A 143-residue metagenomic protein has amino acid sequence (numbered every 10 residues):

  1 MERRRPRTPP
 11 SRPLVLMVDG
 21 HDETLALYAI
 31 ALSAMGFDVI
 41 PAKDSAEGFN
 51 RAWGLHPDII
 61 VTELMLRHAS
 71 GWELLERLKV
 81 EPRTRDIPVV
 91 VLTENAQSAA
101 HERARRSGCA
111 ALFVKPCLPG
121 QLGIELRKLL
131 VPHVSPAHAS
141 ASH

Functional and structural regions predicted by a protein language model:
M1-L16, G20, G120-H143: Non-catalytic signal-transmission and effector/linker regions of two-component phosphorelay proteins
A26, E73, A96-F113, Q121-I124 (+1 more regions): Alpha4 helix (beta4-alpha4-beta5 surface) of REC/receiver domains from two-component response regulators
A26-A34: Charged docking surfaces used in two-component/phosphorelay signaling
P41, L66-A69, R106: Residue-level signal for the "D+5" position in two-component response regulator receiver
P41-I59: Acidic, metal-coordinating helix/loop segments flanking the phosphotransfer/catalytic sites of two-component signaling
D44-E47, S70-E76: Acidic catalytic/metal-coordinating carboxylates
E63, T93: Active-site residues of response regulator receiver
R67, R85, Q97: The feature encodes the CheY-like receiver
